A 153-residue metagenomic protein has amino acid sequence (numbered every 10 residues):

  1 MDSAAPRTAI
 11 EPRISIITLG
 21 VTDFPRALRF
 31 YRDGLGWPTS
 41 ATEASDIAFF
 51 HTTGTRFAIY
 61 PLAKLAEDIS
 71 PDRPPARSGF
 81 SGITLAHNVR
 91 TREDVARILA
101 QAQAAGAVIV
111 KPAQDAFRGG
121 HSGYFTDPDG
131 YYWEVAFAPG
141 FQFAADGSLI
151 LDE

Functional and structural regions predicted by a protein language model:
M1-L28, G82-H87, P139-E153: N-terminal beta-strand motif that seeds the catalytic metal site of vicinal oxygen chelate
D2-P6, I69-P75: Short beta-strand/turn micro-motifs at beta-sheet edges
R13-T22, A48-H51, P71-Q101, H121-T126: Vicinal oxygen chelate
T18-A66: Core segments of cupin and vicinal oxygen chelate
L65, F117-R118, P139-Q142: A short acidic/small-residue loop/turn micro-motif
Q103-I109: A common structural junction motif
G130: Cytochrome P450 catalytic-core helices
